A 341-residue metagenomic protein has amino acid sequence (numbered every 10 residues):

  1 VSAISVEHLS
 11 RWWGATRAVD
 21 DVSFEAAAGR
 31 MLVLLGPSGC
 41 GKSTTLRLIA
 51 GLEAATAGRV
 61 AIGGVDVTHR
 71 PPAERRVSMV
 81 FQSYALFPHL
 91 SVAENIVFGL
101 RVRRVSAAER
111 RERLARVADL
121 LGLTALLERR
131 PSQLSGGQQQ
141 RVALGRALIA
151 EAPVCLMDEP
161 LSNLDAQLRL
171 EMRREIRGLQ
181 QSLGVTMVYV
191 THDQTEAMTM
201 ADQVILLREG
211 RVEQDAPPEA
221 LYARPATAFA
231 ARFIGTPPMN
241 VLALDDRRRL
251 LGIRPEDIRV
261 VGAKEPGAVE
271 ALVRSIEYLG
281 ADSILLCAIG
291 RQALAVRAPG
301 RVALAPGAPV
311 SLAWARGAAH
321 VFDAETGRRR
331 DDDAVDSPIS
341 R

Functional and structural regions predicted by a protein language model:
R11, D21-A26: Conserved A-loop
M31, R70-A226: ABC ATPase nucleotide-binding domains
L35-P37: The feature captures the beta-strand-to-loop junction immediately N-terminal to the Walker
S43-L46, V142: ABC ATPase nucleotide-binding domain helices that frame the ATP-binding cleft
A50: Helix-to-loop junction immediately C-terminal to a conserved catalytic motif
G58-D66: Conserved ABC transporter NBD signature motif
P238-E277, A293, G300-R341: Glycine/charge-rich catalytic "coupling/switch" loops of P-loop NTPases
